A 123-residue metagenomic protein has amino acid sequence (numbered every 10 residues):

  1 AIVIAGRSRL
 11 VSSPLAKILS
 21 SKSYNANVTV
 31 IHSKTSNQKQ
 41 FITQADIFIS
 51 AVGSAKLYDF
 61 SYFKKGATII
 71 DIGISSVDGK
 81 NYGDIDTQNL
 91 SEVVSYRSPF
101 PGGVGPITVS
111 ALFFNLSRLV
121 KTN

Functional and structural regions predicted by a protein language model:
A1-Y62, T68, K80-Y82, T87-Q88: Glycine-rich phosphate/diphosphate-binding loop of Rossmann-like nucleotide-binding domains
I70-N123: Rossmann-fold NAD(P)-binding glycine/threonine-rich loop
